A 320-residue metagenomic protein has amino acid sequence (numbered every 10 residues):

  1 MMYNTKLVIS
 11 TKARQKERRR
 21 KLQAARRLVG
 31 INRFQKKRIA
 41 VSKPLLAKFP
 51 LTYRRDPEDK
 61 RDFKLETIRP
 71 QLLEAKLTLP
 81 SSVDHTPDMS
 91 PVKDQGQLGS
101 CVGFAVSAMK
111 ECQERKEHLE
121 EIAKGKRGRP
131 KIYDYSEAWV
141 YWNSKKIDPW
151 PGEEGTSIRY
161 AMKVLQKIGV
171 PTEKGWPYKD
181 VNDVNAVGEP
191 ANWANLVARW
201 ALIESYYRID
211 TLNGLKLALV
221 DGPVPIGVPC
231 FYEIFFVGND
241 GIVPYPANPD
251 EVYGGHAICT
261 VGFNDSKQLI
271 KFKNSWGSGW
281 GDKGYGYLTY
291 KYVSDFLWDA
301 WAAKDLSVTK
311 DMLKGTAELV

Functional and structural regions predicted by a protein language model:
M2-K16, A25-K48, K76-L79, S107 (+3 more regions): Predominantly the structural core of cysteine protease catalytic domains
K37-L51, P91-F104: Charged, low-complexity, helix/coiled-coil-prone segments
D59-D62: N-terminal regions that are enriched for targeting/export leaders and immediately downstream pro/stem segments
T67-T78: Blade/loop signatures of beta-propeller domains
L73-A75, D88, P130, S278: Homeobox/homeodomain signature
S81-S90, L269: Short, hydrophobic/aliphatic alpha-helical segments
P87-A138, E153-K167: Active-site-adjacent structural elements in enzyme catalytic domains
